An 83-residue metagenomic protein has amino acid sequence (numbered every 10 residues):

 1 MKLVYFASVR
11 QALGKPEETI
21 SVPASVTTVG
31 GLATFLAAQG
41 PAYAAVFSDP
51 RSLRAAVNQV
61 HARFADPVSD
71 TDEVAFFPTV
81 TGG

Functional and structural regions predicted by a protein language model:
M1-G82: Ubiquitin-like/PB1-type beta-grasp interaction modules and other compact soluble beta-rich domains
